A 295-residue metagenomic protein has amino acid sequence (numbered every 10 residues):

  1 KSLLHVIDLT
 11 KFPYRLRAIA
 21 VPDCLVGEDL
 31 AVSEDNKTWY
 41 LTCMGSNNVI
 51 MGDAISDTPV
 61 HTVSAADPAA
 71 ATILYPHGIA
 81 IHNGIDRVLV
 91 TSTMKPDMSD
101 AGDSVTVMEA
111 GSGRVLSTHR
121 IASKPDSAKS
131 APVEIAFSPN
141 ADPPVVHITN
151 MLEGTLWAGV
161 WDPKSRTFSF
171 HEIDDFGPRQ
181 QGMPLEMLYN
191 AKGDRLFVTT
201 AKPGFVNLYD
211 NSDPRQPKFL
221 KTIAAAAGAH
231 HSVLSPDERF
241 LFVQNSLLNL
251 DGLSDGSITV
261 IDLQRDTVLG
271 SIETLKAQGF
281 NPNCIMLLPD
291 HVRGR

Functional and structural regions predicted by a protein language model:
K1-R295: Predominantly soluble domains enriched in secretory-pathway, periplasmic, or organellar proteins
